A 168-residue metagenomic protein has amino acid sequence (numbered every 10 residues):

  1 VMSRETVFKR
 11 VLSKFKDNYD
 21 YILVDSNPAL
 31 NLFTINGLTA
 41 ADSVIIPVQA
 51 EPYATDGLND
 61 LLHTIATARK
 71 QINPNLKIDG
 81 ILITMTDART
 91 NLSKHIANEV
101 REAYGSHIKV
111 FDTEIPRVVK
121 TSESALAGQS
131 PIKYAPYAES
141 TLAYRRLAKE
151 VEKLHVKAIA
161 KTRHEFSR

Functional and structural regions predicted by a protein language model:
V1-L30: Cytosolic-facing regulatory segments adjacent to core modules
K14, T34-P52: Inter-motif core of Ras-like GTPase G domains
V48, D56-I81: Anionic-ligand binding region
D87, N98-Q129, Y144: Beta-strand-loop-alpha "switch" segments that mediate conformational coupling across diverse proteins
F166-R168: Non-Sec secretion/translocation targeting segments of pathogen effectors
